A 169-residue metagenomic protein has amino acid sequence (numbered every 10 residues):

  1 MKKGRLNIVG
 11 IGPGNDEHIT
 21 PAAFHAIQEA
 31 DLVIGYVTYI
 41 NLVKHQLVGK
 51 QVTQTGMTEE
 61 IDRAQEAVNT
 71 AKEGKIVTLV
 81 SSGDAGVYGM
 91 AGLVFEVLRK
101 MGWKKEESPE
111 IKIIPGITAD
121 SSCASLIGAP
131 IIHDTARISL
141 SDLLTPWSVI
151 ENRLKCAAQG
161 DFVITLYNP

Functional and structural regions predicted by a protein language model:
M1-I111: Class I S-adenosyl-L-methionine
L6-I8, I76, A158-P169: A contiguous loop/helix-start segment that scaffolds small-molecule binding in enzyme catalytic cores
G10, L79-S82, I114, I138-S141 (+1 more regions): Short beta-strand segments
N15, G89-G160: Class I SAM-dependent methyltransferase SAM-binding "motif I" and its flanking Rossmann-like core
M57-E60, G83-D84, G116, D142-L143 (+1 more regions): Short beta->alpha junction loops/turns
